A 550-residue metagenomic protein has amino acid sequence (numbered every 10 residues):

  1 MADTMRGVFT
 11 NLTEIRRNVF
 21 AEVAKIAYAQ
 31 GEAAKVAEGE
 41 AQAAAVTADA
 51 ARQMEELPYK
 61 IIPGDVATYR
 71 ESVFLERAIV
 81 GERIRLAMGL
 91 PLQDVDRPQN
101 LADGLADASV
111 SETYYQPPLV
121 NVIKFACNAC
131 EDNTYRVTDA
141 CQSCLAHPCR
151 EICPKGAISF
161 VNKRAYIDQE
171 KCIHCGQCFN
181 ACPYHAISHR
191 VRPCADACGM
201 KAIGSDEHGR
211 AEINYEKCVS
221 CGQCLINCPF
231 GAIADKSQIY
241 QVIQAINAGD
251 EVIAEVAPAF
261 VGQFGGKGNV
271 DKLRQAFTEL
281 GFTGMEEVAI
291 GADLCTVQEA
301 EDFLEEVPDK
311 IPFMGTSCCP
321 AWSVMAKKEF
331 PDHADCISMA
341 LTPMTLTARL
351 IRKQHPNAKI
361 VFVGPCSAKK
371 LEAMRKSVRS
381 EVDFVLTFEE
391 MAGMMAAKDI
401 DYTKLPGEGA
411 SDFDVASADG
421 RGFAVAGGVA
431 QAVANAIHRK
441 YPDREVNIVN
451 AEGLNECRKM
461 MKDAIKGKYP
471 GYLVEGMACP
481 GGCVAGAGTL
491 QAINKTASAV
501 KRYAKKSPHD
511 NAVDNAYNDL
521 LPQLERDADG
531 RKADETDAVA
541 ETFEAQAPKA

Functional and structural regions predicted by a protein language model:
M1-P98, A102-A106, D235-A550: Iron-sulfur-associated redox domains of electron-transfer enzymes in respiratory and anaerobic energy metabolism
S109-T138, K155-G156: N-terminal [4Fe-4S]-dependent radical SAM core
N128-R136, S159-R164, G204-S205, Q223 (+4 more regions): Gly-rich Lys/Arg/Thr-decorated short loops/hinges at beta-loop-alpha junctions or inter-strand turns that position
E131-T134, H147, G176, A248-D250: Short flexible coil/turn linkers enriched for glycine and charged/polar residues that connect secondary-structure
V137, D168, N214, V256-A257 (+1 more regions): A secondary-structure boundary/capping signal
S143, H147-I152, A181, P193 (+7 more regions): Transmembrane alpha-helical segments of multi-pass membrane transport proteins and ion-pumping complexes
A146-Q169, Q177-N214, V219, Q223-I239 (+1 more regions): Iron-sulfur cluster-binding cysteine motifs and their immediate structural context in ferredoxin-like electron-transfer
I173: Metallocofactor- and cofactor-centric catalytic cores in central/energy metabolism, strongly enriched
